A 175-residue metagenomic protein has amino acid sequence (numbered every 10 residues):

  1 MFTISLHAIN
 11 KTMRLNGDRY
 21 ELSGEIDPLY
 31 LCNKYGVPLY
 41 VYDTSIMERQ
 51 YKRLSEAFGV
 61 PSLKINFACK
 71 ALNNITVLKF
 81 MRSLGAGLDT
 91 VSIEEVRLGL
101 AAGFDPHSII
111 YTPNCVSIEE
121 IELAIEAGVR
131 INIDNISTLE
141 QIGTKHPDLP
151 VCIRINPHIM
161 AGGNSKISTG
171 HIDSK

Functional and structural regions predicted by a protein language model:
M1-R130, S137-L149: A charged N-terminal "starter" segment
A127, N135-K175: Conserved anion-binding
